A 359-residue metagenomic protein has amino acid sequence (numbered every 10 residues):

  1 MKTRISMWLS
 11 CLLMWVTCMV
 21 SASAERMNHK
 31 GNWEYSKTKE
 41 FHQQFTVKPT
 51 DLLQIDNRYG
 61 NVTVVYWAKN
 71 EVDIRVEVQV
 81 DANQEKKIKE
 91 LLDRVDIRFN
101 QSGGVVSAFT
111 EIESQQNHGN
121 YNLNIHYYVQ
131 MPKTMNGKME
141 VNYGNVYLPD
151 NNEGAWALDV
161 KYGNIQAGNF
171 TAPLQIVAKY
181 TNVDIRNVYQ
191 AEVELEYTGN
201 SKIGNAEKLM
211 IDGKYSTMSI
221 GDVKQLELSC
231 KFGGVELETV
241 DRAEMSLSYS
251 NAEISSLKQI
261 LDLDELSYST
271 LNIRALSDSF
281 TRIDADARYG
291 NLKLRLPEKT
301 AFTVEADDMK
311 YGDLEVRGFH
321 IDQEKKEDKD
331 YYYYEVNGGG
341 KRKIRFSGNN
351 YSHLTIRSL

Functional and structural regions predicted by a protein language model:
M1-L359: Intrinsically disordered, low-complexity terminal regions
